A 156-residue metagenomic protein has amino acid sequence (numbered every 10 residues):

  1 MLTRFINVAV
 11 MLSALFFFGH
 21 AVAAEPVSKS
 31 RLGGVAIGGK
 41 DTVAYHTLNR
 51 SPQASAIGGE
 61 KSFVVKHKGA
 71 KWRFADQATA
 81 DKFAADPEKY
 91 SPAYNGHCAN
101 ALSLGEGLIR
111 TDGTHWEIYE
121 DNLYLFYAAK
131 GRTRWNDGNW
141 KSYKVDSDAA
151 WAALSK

Functional and structural regions predicted by a protein language model:
M1-A9: Bacterial N-terminal signal peptides that target proteins for export
A9-F17: Bacterial N-terminal signal peptides
A23-K156: Charged, low-complexity intrinsically disordered segments
